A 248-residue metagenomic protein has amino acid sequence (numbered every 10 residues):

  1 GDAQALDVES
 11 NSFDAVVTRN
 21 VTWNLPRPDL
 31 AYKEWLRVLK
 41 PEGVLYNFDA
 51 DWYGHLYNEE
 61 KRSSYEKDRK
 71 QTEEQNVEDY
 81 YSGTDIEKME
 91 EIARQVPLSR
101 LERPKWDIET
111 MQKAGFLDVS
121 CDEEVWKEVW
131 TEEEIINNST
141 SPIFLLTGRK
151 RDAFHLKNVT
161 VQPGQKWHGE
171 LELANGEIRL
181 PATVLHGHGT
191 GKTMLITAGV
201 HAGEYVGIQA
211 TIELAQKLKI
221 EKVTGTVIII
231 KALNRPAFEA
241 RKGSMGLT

Functional and structural regions predicted by a protein language model:
Q4-V16: A short acidic, Gly/Pro-enriched loop at the edge of an enzyme's catalytic core that lines a small-molecule cofactor
D14-P28, D51: A short SAM/SAH-binding and catalytic strip from SAM-dependent methyltransferases
D29-V44: A short glycine-rich, Lys/Arg-flanked "PGG" loop and its adjoining helix->strand segment in the class I
V44-T84: Conserved class I S-adenosyl-L-methionine
A50-H55, E124-W126, R235: Short "lid" loop at the C-terminus of a central beta-strand within the Rossmann-like core of SAM-dependent
P97-D122: Short alpha-helix
A114-G115, T131-A153: Core SAM-dependent methyltransferase catalytic element
R151-T248: Structured catalytic-domain cores with a bias toward divalent-metal coordination
